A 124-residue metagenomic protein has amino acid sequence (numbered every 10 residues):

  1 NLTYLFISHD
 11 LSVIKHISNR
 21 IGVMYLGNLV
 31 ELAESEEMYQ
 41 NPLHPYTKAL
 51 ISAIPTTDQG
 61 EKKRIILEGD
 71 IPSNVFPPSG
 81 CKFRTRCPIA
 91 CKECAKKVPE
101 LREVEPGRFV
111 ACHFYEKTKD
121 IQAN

Functional and structural regions predicted by a protein language model:
N1-I7: Conserved H-loop
H9-S12, L26: The feature captures the ABC ATPase H-loop/switch
I14-H16: A short, surface-exposed alpha-helical micro-motif characterized by mixed small hydrophobic and charged/polar residues
R20, L32: Short, glycine/charged-rich "phosphate-handling" switch motifs in NTP-dependent and phosphotransfer domains
I21-G22, E37: Membrane-interfacial helix-loop segments of redox and metal-homeostasis proteins, especially TM-loop-TM junctions
E34-N124: Short catalytic/signature loops enriched in Gly
